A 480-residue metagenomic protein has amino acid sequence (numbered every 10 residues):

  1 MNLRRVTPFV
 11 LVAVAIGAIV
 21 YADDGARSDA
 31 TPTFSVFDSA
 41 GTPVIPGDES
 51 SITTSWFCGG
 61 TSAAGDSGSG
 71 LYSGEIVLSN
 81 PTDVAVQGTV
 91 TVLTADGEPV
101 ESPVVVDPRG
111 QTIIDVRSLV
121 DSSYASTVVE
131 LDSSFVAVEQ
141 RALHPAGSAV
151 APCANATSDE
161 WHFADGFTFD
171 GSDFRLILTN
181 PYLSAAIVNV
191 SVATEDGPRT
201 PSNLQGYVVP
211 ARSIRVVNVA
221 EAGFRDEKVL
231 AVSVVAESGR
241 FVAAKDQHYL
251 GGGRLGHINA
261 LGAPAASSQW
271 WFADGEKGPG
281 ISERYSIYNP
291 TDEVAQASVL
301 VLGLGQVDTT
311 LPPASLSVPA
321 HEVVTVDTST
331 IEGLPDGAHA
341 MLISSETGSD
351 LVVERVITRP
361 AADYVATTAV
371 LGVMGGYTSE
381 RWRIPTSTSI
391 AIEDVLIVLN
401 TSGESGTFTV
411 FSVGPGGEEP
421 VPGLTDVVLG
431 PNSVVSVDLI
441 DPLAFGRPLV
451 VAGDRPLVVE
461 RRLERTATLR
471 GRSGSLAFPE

Functional and structural regions predicted by a protein language model:
M1-F37, G47-D48, D96, D121 (+5 more regions): Activation corresponds to long, low-complexity, non-globular regions
R4-G25, G88, V129, V232-V234 (+5 more regions): Hydrophobic alpha-helical membrane segments, chiefly transmembrane helices and signal peptide h-regions, characterized
T7-P8, V12, I19-E75, V136-P181 (+3 more regions): Conserved functional hotspot residues at active sites or interaction interfaces
F34-G41, L93-S126, G197-E227, Q306-D336 (+1 more regions): Intrinsically disordered, low-complexity Pro/Gly/Ser/Thr-rich segments with frequent PxxP/GP/PP motifs and embedded
E75, S79-P99, L178-T200, V235-A236 (+4 more regions): Short acidic, flexible loop segments centered on an aromatic residue
V105, G110-V150, P181, R215-G253 (+2 more regions): Hydrophobic, ordered structural segments
W161-G253, S267, W271: Solenoidal tandem-repeat scaffolds enriched in leucines and small polar residues
V216-A236, Y249-G252, H257-A265, D274-N289 (+4 more regions): Extended non-catalytic domains of envelope/secretory-pathway proteins
